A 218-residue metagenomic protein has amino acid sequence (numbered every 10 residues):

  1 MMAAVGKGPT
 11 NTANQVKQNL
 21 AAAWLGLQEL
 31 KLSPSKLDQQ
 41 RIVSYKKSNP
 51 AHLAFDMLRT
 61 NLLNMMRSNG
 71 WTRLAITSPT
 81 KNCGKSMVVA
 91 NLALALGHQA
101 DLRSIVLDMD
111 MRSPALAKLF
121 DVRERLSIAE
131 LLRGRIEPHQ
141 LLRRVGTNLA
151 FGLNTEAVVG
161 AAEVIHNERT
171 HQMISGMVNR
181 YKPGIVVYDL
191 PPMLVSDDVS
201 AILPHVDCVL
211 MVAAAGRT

Functional and structural regions predicted by a protein language model:
M1-T218: P-loop NTP-binding module
